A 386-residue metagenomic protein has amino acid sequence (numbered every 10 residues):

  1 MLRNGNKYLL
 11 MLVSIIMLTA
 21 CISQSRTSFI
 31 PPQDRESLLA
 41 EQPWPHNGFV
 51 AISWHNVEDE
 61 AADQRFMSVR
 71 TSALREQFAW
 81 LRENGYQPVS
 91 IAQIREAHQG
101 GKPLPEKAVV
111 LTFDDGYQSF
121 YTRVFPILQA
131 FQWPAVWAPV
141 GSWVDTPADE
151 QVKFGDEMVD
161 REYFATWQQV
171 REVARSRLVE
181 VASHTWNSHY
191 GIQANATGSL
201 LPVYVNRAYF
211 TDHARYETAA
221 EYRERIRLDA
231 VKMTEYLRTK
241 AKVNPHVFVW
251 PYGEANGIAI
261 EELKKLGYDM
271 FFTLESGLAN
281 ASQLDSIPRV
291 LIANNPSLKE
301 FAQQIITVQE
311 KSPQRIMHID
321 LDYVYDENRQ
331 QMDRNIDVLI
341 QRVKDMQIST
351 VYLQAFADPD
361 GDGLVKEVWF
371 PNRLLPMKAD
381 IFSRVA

Functional and structural regions predicted by a protein language model:
T19-A20: C-terminal motif of bacterial Sec signal peptides marking the signal peptidase cleavage site
Q33-A62, F66, W80, A108-G116 (+1 more regions): Boundary/entry segment of secreted carbohydrate-active catalytic domains
I52-E58, Q64, K107-V109, Q129-E254 (+1 more regions): Metal-dependent polysaccharide deacetylase catalytic core of the NodB/CE4 family, i.e., the active-site-bearing domain
A61-S68, K107-Y117, F154-D160, A219-A220 (+4 more regions): The substrate-binding groove and active-site-proximal loops of carbohydrate-active enzymes, especially glycoside
V69-P103, R175, E235-K240, I260 (+1 more regions): C-terminal domain-boundary segment and adjacent tail
L74-V89, R334-D360: Catalytic domains of carbohydrate-active enzymes, especially glycoside hydrolases
L104-E106, S119-Q129, L339-I340, A357-A386: Aromatic-lined substrate-binding rim segments of carbohydrate-active enzymes
